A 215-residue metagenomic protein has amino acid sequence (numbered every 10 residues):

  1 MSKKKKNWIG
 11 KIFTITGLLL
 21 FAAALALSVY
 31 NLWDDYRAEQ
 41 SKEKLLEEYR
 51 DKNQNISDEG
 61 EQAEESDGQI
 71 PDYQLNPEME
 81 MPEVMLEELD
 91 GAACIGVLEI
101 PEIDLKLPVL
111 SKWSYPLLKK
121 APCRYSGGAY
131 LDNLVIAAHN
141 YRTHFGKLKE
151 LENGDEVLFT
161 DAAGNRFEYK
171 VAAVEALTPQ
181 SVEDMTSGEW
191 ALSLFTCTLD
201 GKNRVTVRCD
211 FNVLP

Functional and structural regions predicted by a protein language model:
M1-I9: N-terminal Lys/Arg-rich, disordered targeting/topogenic segments
W8-P215: Solvent-exposed, non-transmembrane regions of membrane-associated and secreted proteins
